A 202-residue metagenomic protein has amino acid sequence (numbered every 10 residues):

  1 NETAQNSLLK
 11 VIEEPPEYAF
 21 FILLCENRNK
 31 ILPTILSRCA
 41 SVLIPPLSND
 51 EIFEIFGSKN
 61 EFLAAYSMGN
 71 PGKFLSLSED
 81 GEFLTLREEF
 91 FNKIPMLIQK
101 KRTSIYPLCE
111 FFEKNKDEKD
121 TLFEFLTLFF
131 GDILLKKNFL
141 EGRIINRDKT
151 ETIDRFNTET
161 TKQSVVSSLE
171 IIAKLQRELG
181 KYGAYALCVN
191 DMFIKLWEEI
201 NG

Functional and structural regions predicted by a protein language model:
N1-L9, I31-L32: Conserved AAA+/SF3 P-loop NTPase catalytic/coupling segment centered on the Walker-B
E13-E14: Conserved amphipathic alpha-helical interaction elements at protein-protein interfaces in regulatory, energy-coupling
E17-F20, C25-F125, F129-D132, K136-G202: Charged, glycine-rich active-site and insertion segments that engage polyanionic ligands
